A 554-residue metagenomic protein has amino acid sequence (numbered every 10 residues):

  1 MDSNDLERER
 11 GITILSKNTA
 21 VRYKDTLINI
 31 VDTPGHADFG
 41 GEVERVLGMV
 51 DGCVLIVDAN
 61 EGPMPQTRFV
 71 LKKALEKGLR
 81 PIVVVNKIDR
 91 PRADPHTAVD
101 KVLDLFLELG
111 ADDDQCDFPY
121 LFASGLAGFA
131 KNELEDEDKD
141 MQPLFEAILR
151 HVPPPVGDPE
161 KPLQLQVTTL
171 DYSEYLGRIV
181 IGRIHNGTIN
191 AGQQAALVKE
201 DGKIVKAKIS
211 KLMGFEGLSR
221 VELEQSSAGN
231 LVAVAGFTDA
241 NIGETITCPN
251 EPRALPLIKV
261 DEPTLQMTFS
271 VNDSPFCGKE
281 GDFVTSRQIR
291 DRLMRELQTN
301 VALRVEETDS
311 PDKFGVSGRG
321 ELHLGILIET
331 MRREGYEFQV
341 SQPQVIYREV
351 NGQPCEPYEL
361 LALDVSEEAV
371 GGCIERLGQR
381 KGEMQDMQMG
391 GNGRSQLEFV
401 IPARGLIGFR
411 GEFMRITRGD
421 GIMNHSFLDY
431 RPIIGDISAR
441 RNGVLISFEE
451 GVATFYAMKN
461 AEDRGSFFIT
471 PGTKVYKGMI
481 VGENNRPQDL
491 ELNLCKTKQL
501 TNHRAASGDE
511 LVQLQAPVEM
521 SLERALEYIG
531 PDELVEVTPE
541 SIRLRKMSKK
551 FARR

Functional and structural regions predicted by a protein language model:
M1-R554: Structural and coupling elements of P-loop NTPases
